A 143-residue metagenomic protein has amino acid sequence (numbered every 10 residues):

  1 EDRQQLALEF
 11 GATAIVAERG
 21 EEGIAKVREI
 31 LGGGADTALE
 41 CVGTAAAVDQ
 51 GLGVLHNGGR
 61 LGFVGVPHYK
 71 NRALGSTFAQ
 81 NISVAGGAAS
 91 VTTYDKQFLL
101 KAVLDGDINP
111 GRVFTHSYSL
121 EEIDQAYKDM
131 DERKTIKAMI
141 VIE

Functional and structural regions predicted by a protein language model:
E1-Q50: Adenosine-nucleotide cofactor-binding segment
E18, V66, A89, E143: Cofactor-binding loop segments of dinucleotide-utilizing enzymes, especially the Rossmann-like FAD- and NAD(P)+-binding
I24, R28, G32, P67-H116 (+1 more regions): C-terminal substrate-binding/catalytic core of Rossmann-like NAD(P)-dependent dehydrogenases/reductases
G43-A45, V66-Y69: Short beta->alpha connector loops
A45, D49-G53, K96-E143: C-terminal hydrophobic helical "lid"/dimerization subdomain of Rossmann-like NAD(P)H-dependent oxidoreductases
L55-N57: Helix-to-beta-strand junctions that scaffold the AdoMet/dcAdoMet cofactor pocket in Class I SAM-dependent enzymes
G59-R60, S83: Short glycine-centered segments of the SAM/dcSAM-binding site in methyltransferase folds
